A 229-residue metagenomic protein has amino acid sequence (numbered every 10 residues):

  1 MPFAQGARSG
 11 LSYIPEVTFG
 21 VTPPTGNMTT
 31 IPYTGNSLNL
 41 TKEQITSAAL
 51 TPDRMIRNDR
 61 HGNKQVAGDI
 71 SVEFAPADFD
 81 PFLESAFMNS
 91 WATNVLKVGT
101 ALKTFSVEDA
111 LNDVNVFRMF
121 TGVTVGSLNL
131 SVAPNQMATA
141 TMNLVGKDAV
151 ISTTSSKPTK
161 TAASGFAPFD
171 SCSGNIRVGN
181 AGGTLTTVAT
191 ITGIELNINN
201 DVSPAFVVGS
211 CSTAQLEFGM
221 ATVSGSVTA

Functional and structural regions predicted by a protein language model:
M1-A229: Signature of extracytoplasmic/envelope-associated structural regions
